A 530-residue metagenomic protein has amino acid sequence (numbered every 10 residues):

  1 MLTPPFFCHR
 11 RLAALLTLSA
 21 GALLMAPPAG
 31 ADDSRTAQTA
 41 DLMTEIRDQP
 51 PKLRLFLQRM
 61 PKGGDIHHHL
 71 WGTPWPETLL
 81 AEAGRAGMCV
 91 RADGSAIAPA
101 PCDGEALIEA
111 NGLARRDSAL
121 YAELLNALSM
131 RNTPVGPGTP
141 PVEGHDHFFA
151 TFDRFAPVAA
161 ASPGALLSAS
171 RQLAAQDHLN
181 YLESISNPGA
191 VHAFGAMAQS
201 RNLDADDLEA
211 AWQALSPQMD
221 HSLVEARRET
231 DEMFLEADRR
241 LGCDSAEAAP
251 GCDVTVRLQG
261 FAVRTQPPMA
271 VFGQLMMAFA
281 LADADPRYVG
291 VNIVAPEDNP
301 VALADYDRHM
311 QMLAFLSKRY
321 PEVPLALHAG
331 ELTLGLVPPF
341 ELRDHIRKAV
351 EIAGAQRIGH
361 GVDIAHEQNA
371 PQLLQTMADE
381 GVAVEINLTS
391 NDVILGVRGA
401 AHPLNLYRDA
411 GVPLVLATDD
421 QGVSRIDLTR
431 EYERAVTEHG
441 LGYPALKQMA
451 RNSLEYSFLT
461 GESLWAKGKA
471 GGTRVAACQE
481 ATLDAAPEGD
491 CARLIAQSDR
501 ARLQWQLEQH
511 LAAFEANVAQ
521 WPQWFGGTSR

Functional and structural regions predicted by a protein language model:
L2-L15: Bacterial N-terminal signal peptides that target proteins for export
A14-L23: Bacterial N-terminal signal peptides
D32-R530: Metal-cofactor-binding active-site regions of metalloenzymes
